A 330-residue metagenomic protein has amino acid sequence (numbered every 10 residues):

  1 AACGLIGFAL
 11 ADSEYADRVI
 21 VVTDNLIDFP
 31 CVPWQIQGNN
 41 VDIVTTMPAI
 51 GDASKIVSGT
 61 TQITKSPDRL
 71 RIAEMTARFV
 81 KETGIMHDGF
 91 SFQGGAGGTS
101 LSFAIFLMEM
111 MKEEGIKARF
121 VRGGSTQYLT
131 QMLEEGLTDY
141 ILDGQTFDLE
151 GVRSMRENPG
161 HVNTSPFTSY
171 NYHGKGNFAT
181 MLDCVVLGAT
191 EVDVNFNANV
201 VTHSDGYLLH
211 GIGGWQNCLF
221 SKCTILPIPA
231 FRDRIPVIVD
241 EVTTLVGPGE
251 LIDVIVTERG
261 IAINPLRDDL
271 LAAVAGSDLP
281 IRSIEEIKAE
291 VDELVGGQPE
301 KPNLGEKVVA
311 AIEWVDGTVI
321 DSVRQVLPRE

Functional and structural regions predicted by a protein language model:
A1-S91, A104-M111, A118-R119, Y128-E330: Conserved phosphate- and dinucleotide-binding cores of soluble alpha/beta proteins, encompassing both enzyme active
Q93-F103, G123: Glycine-rich beta-strand-to-loop/alpha-helix junction loops that act as flexible
